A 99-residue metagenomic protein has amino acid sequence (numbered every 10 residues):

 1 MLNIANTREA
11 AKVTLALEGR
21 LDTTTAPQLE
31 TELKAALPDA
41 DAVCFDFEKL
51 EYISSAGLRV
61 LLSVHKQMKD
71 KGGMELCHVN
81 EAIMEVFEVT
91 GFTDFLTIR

Functional and structural regions predicted by a protein language model:
L2-N3, T93-R99: Short hydrophobic/aromatic patches at helix-to-coil boundaries
N3-E30: STAS-typified acidic loop motif
A10, E48, R99: Conserved catalytic submotifs in the C-terminal HATPase_c
T23-L96: Amphipathic alpha-helical interaction surfaces in cytosolic regulatory modules
